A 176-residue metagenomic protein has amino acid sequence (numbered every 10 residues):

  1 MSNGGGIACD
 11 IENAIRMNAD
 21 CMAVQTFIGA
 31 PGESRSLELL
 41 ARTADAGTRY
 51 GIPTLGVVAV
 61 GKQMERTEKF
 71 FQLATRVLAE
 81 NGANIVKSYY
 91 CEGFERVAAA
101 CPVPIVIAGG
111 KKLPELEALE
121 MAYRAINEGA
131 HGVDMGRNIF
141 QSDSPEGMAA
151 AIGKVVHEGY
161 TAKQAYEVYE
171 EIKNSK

Functional and structural regions predicted by a protein language model:
S2-I107, K112-M135, K154, Y160-V168: Alpha/beta enzyme core
E117-L119, D143-I152: Histidine/acidic-residue-rich catalytic or RNA/ligand-binding cores of hydrolases and nuclease-related proteins
A130, F140-P145: Substrate-binding cleft of secreted/luminal carbohydrate-active enzymes
R137-Q141, E170-E171: A short, acidic, flexible beta-alpha connecting loop/helix-capping segment that sits on the rim of active
